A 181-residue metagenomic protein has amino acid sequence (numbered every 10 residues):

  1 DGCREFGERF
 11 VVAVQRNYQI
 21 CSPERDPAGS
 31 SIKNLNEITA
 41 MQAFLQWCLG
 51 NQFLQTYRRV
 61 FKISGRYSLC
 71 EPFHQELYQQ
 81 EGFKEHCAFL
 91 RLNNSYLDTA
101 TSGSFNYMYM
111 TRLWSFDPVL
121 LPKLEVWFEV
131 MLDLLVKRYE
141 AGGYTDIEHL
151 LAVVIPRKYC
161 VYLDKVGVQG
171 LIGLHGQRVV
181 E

Functional and structural regions predicted by a protein language model:
D1-E181: ER/Golgi luminal nucleotide-sugar-dependent glycosyltransferases, focusing on the catalytic module
